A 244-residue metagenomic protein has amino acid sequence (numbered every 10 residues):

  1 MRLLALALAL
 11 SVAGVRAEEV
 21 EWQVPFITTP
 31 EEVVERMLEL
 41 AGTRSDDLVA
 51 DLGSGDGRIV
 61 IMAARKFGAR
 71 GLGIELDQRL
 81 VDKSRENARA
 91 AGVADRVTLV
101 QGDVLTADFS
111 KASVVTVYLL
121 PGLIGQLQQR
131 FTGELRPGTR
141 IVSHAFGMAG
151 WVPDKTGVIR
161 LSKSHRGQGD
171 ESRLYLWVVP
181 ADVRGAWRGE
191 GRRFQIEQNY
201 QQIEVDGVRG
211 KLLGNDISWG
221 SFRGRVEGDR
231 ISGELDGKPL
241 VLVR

Functional and structural regions predicted by a protein language model:
V15-D47: S-adenosyl-L-methionine
D46-G55: Conserved class I S-adenosyl-L-methionine
G57-I61: Glycine-rich SAM-binding Motif I of class I
R70-E75: Conserved SAM-binding motif I beta-strand of class I
D77, V81-K111: S-adenosyl-L-methionine
G147-G189: Active-site capping/gating segments
G189-S218: N-terminal glycine/threonine-rich, aromatic-flanked beta-hairpin/loop signature
G228-R244: Edge beta-strand at a domain terminus
